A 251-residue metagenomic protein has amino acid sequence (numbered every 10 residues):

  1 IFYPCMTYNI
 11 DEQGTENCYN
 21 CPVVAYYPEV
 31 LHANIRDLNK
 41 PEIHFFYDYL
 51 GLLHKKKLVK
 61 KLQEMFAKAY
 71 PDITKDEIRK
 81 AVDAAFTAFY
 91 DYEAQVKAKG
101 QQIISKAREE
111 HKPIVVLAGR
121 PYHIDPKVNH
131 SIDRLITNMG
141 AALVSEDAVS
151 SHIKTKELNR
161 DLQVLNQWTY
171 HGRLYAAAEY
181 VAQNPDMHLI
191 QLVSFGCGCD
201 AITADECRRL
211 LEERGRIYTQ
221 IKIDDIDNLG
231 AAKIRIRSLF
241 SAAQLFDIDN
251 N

Functional and structural regions predicted by a protein language model:
F2-N251: An N-terminal assembly and electron-transfer interface module characteristic of large anaerobic redox and radical
